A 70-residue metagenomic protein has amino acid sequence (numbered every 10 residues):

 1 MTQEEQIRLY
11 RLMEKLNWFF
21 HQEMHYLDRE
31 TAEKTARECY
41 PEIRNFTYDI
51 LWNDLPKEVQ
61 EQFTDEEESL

Functional and structural regions predicted by a protein language model:
M1-E30: N-terminal acidic leader/helix
M1-E4, D54-L70: Short intrinsically disordered terminal tails
Y10, E14-N17, R37, P41-N45: Generic structural signal for well-ordered, non-transmembrane alpha-helical segments in soluble/cytosolic regions
W18-H21, H25, Y48-P56: Charged/polar positions within long, soluble alpha-helices
D28, T35-A36, I43, T47 (+2 more regions): Long, low-complexity or tandemly repetitive, helically biased scaffold regions used for multimeric assembly/adhesion
